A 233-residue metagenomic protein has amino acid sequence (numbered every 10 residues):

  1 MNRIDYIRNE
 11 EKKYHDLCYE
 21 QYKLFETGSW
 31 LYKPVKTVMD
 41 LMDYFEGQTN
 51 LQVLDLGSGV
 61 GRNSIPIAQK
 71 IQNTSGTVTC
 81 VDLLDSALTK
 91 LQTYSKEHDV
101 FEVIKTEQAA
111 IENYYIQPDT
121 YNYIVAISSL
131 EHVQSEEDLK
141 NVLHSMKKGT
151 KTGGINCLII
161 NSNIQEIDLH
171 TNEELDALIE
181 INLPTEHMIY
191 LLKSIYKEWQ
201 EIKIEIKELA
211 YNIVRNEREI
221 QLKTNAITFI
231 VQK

Functional and structural regions predicted by a protein language model:
M1-Q52, G59-Y115, N156-K233: Class I (Rossmann-like) S-adenosyl-L-methionine-dependent methyltransferase catalytic domain, capturing the SAM-binding
I65-A68, L143-K147: A structural alpha-helix within SAM-dependent methyltransferase catalytic domains
V125: A conserved beta-strand element that flanks and buttresses the S-adenosyl-L-methionine
S128-H132: Short catalytic micro-motifs in class I SAM-dependent methyltransferases
V133-S145: A short, conserved alpha-helix within the catalytic core of class I
T150-I155: Short glycine-dipeptide loop
